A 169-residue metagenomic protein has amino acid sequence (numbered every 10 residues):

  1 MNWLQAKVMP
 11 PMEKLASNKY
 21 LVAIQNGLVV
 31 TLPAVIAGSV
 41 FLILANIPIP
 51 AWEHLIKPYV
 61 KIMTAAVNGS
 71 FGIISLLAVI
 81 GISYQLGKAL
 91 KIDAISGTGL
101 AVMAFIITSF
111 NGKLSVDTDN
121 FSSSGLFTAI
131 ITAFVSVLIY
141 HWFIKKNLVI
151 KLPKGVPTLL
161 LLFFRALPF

Functional and structural regions predicted by a protein language model:
M1-V35, I62-F169: Signature of multi-pass transmembrane helix bundles
I36-V40: Hydrophobic alpha-helical transmembrane segments of multi-pass membrane transport/permease proteins
I43-W52, F110: Membrane-helix interface motif
P50-A66: Perimembrane loop-to-helix junctions flanking transmembrane segments
